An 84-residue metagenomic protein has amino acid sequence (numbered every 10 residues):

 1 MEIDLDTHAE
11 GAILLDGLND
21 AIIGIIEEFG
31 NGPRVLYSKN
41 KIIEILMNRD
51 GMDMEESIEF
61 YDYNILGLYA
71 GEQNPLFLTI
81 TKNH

Functional and structural regions predicted by a protein language model:
M1-H84: C-terminal alpha-helical interaction appendages
